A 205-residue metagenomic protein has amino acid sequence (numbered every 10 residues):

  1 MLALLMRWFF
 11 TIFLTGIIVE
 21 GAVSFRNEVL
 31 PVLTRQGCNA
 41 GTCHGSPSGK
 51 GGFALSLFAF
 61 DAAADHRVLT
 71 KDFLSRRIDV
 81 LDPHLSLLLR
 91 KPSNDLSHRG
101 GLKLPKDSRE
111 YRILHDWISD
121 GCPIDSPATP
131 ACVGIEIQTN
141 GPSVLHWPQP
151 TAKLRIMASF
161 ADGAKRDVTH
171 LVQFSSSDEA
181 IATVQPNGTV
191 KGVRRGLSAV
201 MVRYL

Functional and structural regions predicted by a protein language model:
L5-I17: Bacterial N-terminal signal peptides
I17-L205: Aromatic- and Gly/Pro-enriched helix-to-coil junctions and flexible linker segments
